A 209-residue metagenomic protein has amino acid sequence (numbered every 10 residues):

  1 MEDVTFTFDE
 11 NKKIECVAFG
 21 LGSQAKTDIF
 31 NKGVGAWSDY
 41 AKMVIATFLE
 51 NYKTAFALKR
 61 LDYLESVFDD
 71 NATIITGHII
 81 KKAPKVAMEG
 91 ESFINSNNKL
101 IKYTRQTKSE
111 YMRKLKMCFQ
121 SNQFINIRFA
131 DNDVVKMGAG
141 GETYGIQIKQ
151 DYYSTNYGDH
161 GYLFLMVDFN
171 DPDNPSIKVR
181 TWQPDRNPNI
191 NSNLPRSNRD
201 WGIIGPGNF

Functional and structural regions predicted by a protein language model:
M1-F19, P195-F209: Amphipathic, hydrophobic N-terminal targeting peptides for secretion and organelle import
M1-T7, M88-H160: Surface-exposed, charged secondary-structure patches
E2-K13, D159-K178: A short, surface-exposed beta-strand/turn
K13-L58, S66: Short, low-complexity N-terminal intrinsically disordered segments enriched in polar/charged residues
V44, F48, R60, L64 (+2 more regions): Stable alpha-helical elements in mature extracytoplasmic
K53-A57, D69, T73, K116-F124: Sec-exported extracytoplasmic/periplasmic mature domains
K59-A87: Short, well-ordered alpha-helical segments enriched in acidic and aromatic residues
N174-F209: Long protein-protein interaction modules used by eukaryotic assembly/scaffold proteins
